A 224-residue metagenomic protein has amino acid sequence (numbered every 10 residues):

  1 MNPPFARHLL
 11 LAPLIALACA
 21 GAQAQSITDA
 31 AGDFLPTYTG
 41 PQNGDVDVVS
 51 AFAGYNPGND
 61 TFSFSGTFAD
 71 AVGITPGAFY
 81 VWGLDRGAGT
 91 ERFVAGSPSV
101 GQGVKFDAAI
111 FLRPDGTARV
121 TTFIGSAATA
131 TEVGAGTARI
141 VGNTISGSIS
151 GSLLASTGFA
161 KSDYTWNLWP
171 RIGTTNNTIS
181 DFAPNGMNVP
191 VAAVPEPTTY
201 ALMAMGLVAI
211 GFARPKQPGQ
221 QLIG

Functional and structural regions predicted by a protein language model:
P3, H8-A16, A20-S26, N188-L207: Short, threonine-centered small-residue motifs that mark membrane-proximal processing/anchoring sites and TM-junction
S26-D29, G40-P114, T175: Surface-exposed, glycine/proline- and aromatic-rich loop segments on solvent-exposed faces across compartments
Y55-P57, I140-G142, A193-P195: Surface-exposed coil/turn segments at beta-strand junctions on protein surfaces, enriched
F68, G151-L153, M205: A mature extracytoplasmic/lumenal domain signature
G87-G103, L153-A193: Acidic/polar low-complexity flexible segments
A108-S126: Trp/Tyr-centric glycan-recognition "aromatic platform" motifs on solvent-exposed beta-strand/loop surfaces
V120-L154: Acidic, glycine-rich flexible loop segments
G211-G224: C-terminal membrane-anchoring or membrane-association module
